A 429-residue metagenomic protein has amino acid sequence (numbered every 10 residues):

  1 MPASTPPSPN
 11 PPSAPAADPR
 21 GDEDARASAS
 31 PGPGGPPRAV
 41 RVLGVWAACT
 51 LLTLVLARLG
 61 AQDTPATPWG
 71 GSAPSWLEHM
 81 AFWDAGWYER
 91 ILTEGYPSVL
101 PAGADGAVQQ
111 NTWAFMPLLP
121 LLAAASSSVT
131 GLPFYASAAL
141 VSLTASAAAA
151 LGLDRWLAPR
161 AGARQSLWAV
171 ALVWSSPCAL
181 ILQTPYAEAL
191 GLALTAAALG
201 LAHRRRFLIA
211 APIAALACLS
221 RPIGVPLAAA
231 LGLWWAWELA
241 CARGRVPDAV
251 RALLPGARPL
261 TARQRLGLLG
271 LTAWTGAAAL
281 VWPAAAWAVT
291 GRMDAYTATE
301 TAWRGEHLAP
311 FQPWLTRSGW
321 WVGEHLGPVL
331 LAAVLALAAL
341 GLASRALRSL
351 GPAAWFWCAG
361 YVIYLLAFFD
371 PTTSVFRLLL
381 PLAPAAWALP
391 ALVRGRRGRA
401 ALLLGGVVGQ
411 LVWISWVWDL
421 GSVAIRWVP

Functional and structural regions predicted by a protein language model:
C49-P65, A228-G341, R345-C358: Membrane-lumen/periplasm interface segments of specific transmembrane helices in polyprenyl phosphate-linked
W83-P101, D105-G131, P310-W314: Short hydrophobic/aromatic helix or loop-helix immediately within or flanking a transmembrane segment in polytopic
A125, S137-R160, L340-A343: Transmembrane-helix motifs of polytopic, lipid-linked glycan transferases
P133-A136, L153-S175, A193, I209 (+1 more regions): Transmembrane-helix signature of polytopic, membrane-embedded enzymes that assemble or transfer cell-envelope glycans
G152, L172-S175, L190-I209, A228 (+2 more regions): Specific aromatic-rich, kink-prone transmembrane helix
T184-L190, V375-F376: Short acidic/glycine- and proline-prone juxtamembrane loop motifs at membrane-interface regions of multi-pass membrane
T195-G200, L208-W235, A277, V362: Membrane-interface alpha helices of multi-pass inner-membrane proteins
T272-G276, G395-V423: Signature aromatic-anchored transmembrane alpha helix within multi-pass, membrane-resident enzymes that catalyze glycan
